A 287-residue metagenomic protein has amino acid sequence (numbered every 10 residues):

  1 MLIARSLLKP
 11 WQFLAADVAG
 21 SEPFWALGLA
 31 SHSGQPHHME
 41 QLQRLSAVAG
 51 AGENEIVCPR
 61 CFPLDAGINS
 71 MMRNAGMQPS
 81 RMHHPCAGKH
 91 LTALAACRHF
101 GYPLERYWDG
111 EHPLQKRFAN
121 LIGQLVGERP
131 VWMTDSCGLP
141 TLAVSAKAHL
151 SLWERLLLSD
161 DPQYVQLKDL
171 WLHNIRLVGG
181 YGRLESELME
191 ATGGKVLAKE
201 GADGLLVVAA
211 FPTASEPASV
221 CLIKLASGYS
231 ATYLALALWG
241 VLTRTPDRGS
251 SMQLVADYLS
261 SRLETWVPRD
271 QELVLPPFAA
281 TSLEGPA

Functional and structural regions predicted by a protein language model:
L2-P10, L139-A143, Y229-Y233: Short, conserved micro-motifs enriched in small and acidic residues
A4-S21, H37: Active-site SXXK
L7-A15, A93, A148-S151, Y233 (+1 more regions): Short amphipathic alpha-helical face segments that pack within enzyme cores and frequently flank/anchor catalytic
P23-L139, R155: Active-site-adjacent helix/loop patches that line small-molecule binding or acyl-intermediate pockets
R81-P85, G138-T141, G194-L197, V207-V208: A generic local secondary-structure boundary/capping motif
A96-R98, A148, W153, I223-L225: Short, structured patches in soluble enzyme cores that scaffold and shape functional sites
H112, R129-R176: Penicillin-binding protein/beta-lactamase superfamily catalytic region
L156-A287: Structured C-terminal helix/loop/strand segments within mature extracytoplasmic catalytic/sensor domains
